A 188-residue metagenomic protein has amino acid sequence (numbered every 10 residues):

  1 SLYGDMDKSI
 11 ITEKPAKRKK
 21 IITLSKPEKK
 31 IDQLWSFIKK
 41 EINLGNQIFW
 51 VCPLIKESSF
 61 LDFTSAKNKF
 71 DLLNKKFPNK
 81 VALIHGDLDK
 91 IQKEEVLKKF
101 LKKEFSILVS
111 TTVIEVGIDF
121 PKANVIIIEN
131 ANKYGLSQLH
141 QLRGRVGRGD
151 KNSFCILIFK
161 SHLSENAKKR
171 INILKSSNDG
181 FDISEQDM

Functional and structural regions predicted by a protein language model:
S1-N172: Inter-lobe coupling/hinge segments of SF2-like helicase ATPases
P53, N178-M188: C-terminal or mid-to-C-terminal helical accessory/interaction module adjacent to the motor/catalytic core
K175: Nucleic-acid-binding surface
